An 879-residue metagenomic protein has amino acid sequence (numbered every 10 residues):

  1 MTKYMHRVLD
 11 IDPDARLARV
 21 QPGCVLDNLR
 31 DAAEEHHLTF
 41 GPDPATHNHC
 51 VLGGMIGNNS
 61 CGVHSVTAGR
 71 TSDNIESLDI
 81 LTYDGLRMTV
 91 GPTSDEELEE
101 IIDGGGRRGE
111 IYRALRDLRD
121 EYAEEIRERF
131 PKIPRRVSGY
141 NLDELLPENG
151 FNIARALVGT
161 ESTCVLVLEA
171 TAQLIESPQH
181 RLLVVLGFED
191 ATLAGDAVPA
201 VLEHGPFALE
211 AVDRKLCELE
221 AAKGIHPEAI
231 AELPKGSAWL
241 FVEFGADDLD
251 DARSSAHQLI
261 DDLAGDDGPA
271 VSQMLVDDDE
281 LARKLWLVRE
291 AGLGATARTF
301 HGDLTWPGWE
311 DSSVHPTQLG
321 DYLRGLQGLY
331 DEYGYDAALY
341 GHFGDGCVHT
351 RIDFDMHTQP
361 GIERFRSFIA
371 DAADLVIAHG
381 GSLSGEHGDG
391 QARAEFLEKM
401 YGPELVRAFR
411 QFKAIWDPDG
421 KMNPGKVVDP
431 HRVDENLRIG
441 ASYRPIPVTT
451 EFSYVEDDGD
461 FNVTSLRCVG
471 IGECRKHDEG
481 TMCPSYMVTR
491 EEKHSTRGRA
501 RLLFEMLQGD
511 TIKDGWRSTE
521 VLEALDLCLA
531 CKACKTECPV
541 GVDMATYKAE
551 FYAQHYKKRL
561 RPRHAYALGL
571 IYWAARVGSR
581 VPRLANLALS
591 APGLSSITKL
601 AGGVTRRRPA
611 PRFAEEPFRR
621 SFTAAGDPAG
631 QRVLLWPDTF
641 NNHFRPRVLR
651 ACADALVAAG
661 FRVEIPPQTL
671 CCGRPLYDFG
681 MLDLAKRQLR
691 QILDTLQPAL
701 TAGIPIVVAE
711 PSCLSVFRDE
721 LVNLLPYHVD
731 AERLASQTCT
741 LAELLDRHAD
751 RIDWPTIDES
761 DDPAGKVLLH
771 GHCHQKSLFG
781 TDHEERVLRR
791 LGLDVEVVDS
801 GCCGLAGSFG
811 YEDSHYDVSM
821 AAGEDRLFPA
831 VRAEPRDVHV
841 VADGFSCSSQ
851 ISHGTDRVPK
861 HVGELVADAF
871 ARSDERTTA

Functional and structural regions predicted by a protein language model:
M1-P44, I56, S60-E110, R181-E189 (+3 more regions): N-terminal glycine-rich flavin-associated loop
K3, V90-T93, E97, A170-S177 (+15 more regions): Terminal amphipathic helices with adjacent charged low-complexity linkers/tails
T46-G53, P134-L145, E210-H226, M274-E290 (+13 more regions): A glycine-rich phosphate-binding loop feature that marks nucleotide/adenosyl-phosphate handling sites
M55-H64, N141, G150-I175, G341-C347 (+7 more regions): Conserved phosphate/anionic-ligand binding catalytic regions in large, soluble enzymes, centered on
G57, S65-A68, I75-V288, R324 (+2 more regions): C-terminal substrate-binding/cap subdomain adjacent to the FAD-binding core in PCMH-type and related FAD-linked
R135-V137, L145-C164, L182, L186-G205 (+11 more regions): Long hydrophobic segments that form regular secondary structure
A378-S382, G390-L527, T546-L560, A565 (+1 more regions): Ferredoxin-type iron-sulfur electron-transfer modules and their immediate structural context
D417, P424, I439, A545-A879: Iron-sulfur cluster-binding electron-transfer modules in prokaryotic oxidoreductases
